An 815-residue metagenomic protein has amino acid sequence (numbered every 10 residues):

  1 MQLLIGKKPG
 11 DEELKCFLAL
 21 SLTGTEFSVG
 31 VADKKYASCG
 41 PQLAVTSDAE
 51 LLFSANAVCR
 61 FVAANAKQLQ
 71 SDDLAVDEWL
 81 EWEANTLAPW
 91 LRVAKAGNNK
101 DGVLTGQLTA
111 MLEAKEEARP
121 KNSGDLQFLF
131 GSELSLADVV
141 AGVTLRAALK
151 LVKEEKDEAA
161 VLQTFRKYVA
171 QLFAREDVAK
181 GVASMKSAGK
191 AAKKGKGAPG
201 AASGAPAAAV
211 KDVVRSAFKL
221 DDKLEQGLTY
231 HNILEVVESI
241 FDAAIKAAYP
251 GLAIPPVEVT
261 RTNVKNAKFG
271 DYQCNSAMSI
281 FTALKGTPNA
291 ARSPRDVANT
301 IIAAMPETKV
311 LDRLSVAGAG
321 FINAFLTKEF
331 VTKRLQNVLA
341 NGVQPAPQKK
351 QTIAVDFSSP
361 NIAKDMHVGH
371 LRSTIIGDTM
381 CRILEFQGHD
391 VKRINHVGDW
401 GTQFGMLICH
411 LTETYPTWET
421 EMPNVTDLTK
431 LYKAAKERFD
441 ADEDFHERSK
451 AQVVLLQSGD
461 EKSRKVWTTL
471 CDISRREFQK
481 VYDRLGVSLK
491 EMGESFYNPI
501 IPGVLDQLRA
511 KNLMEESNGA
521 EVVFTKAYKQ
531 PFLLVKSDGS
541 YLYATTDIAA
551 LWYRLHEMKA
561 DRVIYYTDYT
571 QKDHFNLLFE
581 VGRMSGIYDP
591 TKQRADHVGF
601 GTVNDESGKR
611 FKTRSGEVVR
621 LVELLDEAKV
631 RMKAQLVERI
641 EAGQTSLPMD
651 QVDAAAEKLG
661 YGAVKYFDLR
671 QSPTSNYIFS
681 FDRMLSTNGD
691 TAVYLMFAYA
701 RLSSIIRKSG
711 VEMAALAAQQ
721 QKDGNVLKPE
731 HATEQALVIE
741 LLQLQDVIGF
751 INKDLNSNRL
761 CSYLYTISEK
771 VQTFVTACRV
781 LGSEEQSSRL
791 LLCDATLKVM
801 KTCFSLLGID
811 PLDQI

Functional and structural regions predicted by a protein language model:
M1-Q127: GST-like domain detector, emphasizing the conserved glutathione-binding G-site in the N-terminal thioredoxin-like
A64, R92-G97, L145-L151, A277-L284: A short secondary-structure junction motif
Q70-L74, P120-A137, L647-A655: All-alpha amphipathic helical-bundle segments outside canonical DNA-binding/catalytic cores that form hydrophobic
D72-A75, K100-L108, E158-A174, V178: Extended, well-ordered alpha-helical scaffold segments
L126, L151, F681-R683: Short, solvent-exposed helix-loop connector elements
F128-F173, V182: GST superfamily/GST-like fold recognition
G181-M185, K392: RNase III-family endoribonuclease catalytic core
K193-T332, A340, P347-I815: Non-catalytic interaction-recognition regions
